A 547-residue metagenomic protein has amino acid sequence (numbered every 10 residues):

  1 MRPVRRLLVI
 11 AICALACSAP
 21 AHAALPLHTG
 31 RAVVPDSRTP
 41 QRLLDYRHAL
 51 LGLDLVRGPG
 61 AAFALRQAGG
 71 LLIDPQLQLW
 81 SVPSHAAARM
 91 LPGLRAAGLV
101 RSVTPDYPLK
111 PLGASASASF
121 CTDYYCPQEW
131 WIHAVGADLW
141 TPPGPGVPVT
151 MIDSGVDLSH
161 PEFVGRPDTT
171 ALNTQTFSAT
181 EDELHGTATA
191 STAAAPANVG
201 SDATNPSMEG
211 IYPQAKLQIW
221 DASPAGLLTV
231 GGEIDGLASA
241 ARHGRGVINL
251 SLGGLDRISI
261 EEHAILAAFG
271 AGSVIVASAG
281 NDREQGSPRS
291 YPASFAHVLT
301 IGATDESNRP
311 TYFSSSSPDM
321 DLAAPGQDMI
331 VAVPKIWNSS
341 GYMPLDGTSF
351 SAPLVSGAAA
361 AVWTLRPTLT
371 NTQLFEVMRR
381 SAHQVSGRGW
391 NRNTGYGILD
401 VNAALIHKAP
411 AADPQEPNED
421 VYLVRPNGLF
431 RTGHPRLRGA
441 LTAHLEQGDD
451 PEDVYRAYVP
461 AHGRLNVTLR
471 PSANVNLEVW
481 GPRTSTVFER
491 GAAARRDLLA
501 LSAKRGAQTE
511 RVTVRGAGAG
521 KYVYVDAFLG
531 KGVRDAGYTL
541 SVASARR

Functional and structural regions predicted by a protein language model:
V9-A16: Bacterial N-terminal signal peptides
H22-A116: Primarily auto-inhibitory N-terminal propeptides
L25-H28, R95-P148, V156, H160-E162 (+2 more regions): Protease zymogen maturation seam
L51, R101, W131-F177, A188 (+4 more regions): Acidic-leg catalytic submotif of subtilisin-like serine proteases
D153, S290-T364, T368: Extracellular S/T/G-rich loop segment that most often corresponds to the catalytic His/Ser-adjacent loop
S154, P167-R257, G302-D305, R366-N371 (+1 more regions): Subtilisin-like peptidase catalytic core
G236-L250, S259-I260, A264, A271-S273 (+4 more regions): C-terminal subdomain of the subtilisin-like protease fold in secreted/lumenal serine endopeptidases
T372, T394-G395, L405-I406, R438-R547: Acidic, Ser/Thr/Pro-rich low-complexity intrinsically disordered segments
